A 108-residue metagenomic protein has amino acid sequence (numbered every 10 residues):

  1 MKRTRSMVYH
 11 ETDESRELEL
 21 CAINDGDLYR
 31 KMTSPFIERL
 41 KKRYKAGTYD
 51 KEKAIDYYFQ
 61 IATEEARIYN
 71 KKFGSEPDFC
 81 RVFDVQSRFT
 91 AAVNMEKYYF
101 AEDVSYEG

Functional and structural regions predicted by a protein language model:
M1-G108: Acidic interaction surfaces
